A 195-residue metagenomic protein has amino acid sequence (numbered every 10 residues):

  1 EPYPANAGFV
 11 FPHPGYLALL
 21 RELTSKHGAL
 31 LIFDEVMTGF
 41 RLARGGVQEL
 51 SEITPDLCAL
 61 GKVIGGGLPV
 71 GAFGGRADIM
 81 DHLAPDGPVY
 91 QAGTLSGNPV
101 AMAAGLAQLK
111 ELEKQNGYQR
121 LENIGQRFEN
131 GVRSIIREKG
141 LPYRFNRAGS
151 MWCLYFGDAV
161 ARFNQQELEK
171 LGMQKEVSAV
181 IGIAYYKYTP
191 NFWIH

Functional and structural regions predicted by a protein language model:
E1-H195: Conserved N-terminal phosphate-binding loop of PLP-dependent enzymes in the Aspartate aminotransferase
